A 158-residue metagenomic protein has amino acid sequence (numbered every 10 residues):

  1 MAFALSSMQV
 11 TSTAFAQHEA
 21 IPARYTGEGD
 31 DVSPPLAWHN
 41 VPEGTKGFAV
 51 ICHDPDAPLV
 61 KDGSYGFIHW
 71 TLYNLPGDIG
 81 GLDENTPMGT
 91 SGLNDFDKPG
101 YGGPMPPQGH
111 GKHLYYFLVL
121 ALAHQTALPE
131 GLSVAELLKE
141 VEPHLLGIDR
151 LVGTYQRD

Functional and structural regions predicted by a protein language model:
M1-D158: N-terminus-centered regions that define maturation/targeting leaders and the start of the first functional domain
